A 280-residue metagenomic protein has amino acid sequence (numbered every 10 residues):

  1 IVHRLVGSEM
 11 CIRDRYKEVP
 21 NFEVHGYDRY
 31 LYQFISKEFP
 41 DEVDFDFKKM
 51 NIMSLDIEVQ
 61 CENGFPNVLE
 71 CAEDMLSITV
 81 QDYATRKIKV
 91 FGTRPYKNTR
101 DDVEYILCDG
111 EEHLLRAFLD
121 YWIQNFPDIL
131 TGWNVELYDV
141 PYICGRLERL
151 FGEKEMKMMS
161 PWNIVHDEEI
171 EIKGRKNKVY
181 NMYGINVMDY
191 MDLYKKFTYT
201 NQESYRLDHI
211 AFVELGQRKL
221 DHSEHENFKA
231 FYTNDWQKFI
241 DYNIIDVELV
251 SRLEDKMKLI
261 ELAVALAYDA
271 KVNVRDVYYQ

Functional and structural regions predicted by a protein language model:
I1-G7, I12: Single conserved hydrophobic/aromatic residue that forms the stacking wall/gate of nucleotide- or nucleobase-binding
L31-I129: Conserved RNase H-like, two-metal-ion catalytic cores of nucleic-acid enzymes
M50-I52, D120, D128-T131, E136-L137 (+3 more regions): Beta-sheet entry/capping signal
I57-C61, D82-A84, E136, D189-Y194 (+1 more regions): Short, flexible loop/turn elements at secondary-structure junctions
L69-A72, P141-K154, A267-Y268: Short secondary-structure boundary/capping segments
I88-V90, N98-Y105, V140, R149 (+1 more regions): Active-site-proximal helix-loop-helix substrate-binding element of RNase H-like nuclease domains
K229-Q280: Common nucleic-acid-contacting/processivity interface regions adjacent to the catalytic cores of nucleic-acid enzymes
